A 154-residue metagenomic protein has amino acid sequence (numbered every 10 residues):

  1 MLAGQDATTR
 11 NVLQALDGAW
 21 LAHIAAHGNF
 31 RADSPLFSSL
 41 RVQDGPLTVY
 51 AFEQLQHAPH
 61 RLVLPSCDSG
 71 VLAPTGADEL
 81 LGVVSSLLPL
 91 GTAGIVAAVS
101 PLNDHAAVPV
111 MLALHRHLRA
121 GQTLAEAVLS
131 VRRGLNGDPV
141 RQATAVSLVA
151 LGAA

Functional and structural regions predicted by a protein language model:
M1-A154: Catalytic cores of enzymes
